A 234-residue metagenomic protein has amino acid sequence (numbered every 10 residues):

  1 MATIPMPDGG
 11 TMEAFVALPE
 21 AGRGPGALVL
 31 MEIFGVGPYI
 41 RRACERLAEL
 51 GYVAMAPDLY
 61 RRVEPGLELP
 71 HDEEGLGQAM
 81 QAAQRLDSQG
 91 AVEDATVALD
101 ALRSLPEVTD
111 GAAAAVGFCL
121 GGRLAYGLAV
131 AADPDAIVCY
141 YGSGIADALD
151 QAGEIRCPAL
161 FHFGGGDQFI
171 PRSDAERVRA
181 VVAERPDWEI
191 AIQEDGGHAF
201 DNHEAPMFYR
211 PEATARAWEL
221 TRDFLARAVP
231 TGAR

Functional and structural regions predicted by a protein language model:
M1-R234: N-terminal cap/leader regions of alpha/beta-hydrolase-fold enzymes, predominantly small-molecule hydrolases
